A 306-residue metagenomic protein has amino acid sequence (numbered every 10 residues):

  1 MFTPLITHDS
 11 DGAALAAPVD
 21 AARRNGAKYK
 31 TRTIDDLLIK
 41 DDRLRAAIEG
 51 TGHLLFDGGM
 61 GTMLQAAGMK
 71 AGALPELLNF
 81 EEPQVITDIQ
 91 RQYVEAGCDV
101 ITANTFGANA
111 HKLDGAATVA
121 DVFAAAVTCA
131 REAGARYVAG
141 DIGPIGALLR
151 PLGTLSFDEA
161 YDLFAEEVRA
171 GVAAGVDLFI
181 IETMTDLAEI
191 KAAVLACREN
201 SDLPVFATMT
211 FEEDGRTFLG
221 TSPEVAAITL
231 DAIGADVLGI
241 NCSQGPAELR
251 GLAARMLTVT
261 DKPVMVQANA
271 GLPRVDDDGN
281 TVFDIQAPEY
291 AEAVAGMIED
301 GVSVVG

Functional and structural regions predicted by a protein language model:
M1-H8, P18, A22-G306: Domain-level signal for soluble alpha/beta catalytic cores
